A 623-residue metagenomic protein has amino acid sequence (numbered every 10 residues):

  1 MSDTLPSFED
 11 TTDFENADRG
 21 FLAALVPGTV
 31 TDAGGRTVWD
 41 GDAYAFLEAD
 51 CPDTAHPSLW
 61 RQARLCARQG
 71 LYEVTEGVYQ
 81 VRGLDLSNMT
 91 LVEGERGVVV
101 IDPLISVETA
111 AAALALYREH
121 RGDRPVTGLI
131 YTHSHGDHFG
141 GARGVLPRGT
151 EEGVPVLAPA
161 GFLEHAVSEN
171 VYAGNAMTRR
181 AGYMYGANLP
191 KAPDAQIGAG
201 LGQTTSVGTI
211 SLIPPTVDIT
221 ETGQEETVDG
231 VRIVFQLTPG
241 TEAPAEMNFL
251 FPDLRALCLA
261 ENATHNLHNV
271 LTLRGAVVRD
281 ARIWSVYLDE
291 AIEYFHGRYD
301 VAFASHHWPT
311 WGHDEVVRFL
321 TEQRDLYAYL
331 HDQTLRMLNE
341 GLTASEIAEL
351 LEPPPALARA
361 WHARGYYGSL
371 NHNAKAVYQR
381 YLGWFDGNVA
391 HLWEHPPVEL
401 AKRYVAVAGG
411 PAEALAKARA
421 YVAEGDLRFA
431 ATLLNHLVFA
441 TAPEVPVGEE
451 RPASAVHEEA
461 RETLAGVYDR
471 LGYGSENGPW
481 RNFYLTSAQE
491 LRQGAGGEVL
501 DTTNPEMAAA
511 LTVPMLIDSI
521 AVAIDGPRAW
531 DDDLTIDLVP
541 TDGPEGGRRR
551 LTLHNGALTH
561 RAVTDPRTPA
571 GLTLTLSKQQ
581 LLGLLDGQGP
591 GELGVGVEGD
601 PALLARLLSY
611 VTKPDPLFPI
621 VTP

Functional and structural regions predicted by a protein language model:
M1-W60, G174-T205, E293-V301, W308-P514: Accessory terminal helices/loops
A63-R124, M247-F251, R255-E261: Conserved beta-strand hairpin/beta-sheet module of binuclear metal-dependent hydrolase folds, prominently
E73, G122, E164-T238, R282-I292: Metallo-beta-lactamase
G77, V92, D102, Y117 (+9 more regions): Divalent metal-coordination and catalytic microenvironments
R96-G97, V107-V156: Active-site metal-binding motif and surrounding structural segment of the metallo-beta-lactamase
G97-V98, I105-V107, V207, S211-V217 (+1 more regions): Metallo-beta-lactamase
G140-G144, A166-Y172, M177-T178, H268-L271 (+1 more regions): Short acidic, glycine/serine/threonine-rich loops at helix termini
K417-A420, E424-T432, F439, A453-V456 (+2 more regions): Feature captures hydrophobic
